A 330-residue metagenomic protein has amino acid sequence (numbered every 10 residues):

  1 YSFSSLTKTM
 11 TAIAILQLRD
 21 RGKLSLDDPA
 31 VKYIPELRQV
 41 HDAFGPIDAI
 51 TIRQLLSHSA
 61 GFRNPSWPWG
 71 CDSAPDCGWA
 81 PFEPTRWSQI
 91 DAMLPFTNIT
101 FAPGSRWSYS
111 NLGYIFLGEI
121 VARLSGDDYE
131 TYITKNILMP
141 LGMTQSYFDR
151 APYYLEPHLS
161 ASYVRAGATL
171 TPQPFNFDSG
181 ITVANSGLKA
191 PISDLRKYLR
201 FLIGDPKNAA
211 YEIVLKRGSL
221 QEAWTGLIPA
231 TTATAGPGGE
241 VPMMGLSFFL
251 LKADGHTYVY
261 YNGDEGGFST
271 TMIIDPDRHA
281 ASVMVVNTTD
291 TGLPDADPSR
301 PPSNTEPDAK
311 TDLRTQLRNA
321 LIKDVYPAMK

Functional and structural regions predicted by a protein language model:
Y1, Q17-S25, K32, L56-F62 (+4 more regions): N-terminal leader/targeting segments and the immediately adjacent pre-domain N-terminus
Y1-Q54, I99-L112, V183-S186, H279: Short active-site loop at a secondary-structure junction that contains or immediately precedes the catalytic residue(s)
I15, Y198-L202, L321: Hydrophobic "lid"/C-terminal helical patch of Rossmann-like NAD(P)-dependent dehydrogenase/epimerase domains
Q17-R19, K252-D254, E265, P276-D277: A generic beta-sheet turn/junction motif
H41-G266: Short, surface-exposed loop or secondary-structure junction motifs that flank catalytic or metal-binding residues
I203, K207, I228, D277 (+2 more regions): Hydrophobic alpha-helix feature that most strongly marks membrane-spanning transmembrane helices and their immediate
I228-T234, T289-K330: Short, gly/Ser/Thr-rich active-site loops of penicillin-recognizing serine hydrolases
Y258-N262, S269-D275, H279-T288, G292: Short, well-ordered beta-strand elements
